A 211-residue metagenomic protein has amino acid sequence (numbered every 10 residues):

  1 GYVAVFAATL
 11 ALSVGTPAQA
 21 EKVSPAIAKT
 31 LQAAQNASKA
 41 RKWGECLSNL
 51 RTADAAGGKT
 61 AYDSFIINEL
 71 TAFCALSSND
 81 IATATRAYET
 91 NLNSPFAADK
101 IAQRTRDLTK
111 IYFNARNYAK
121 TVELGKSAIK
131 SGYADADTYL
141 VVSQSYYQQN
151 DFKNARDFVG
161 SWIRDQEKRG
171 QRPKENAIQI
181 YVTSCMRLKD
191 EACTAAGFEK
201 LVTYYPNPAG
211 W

Functional and structural regions predicted by a protein language model:
G1-A4: Bacterial N-terminal signal peptides that target proteins for export
A8-T90, F96-Q103: N-terminal leader/linker segments that initiate helical-solenoid repeat arrays
K22-Q32, A61-N68, A97-D107, K120 (+4 more regions): Generic helix N-cap/helix-start motif at coil->alpha-helix transitions
A40, S78, A115, Q149 (+1 more regions): Structural motif corresponding to the intra-repeat A-B loop/turn of tetratricopeptide repeats
N49-T52, I81-N93, Y118-K130, K153-Q166 (+1 more regions): Alpha-helical repeat scaffolds
S78-Y146: Surface-exposed, polar helix/loop patches in the mature regions of secreted/periplasmic/lumenal proteins that form
T138-Y147, R156-W162, N176-M186, A195: Hydrophobic transmembrane helix bundles of membrane-integrated enzymes that assemble and modify cell-envelope
